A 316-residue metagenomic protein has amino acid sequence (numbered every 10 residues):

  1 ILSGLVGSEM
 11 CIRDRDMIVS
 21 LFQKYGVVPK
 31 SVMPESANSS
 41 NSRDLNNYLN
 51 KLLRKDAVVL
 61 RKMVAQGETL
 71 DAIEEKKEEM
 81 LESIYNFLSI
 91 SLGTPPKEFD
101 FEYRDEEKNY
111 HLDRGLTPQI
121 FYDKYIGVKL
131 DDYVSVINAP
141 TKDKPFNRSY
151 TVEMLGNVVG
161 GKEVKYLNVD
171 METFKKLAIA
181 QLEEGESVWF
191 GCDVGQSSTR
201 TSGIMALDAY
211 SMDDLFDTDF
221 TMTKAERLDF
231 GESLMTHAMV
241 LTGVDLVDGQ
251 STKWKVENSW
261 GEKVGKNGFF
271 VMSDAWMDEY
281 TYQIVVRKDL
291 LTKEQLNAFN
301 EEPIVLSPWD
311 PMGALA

Functional and structural regions predicted by a protein language model:
I1-G7: Single conserved hydrophobic/aromatic residue that forms the stacking wall/gate of nucleotide- or nucleobase-binding
M10-C11: Active-site loops and adjacent core secondary-structure elements that bind or stabilize anionic groups
I18-S20, P29-S31, V188-C192, V240 (+1 more regions): Structural recognition of the beta-strand scaffold that forms the well-ordered cores of secreted hydrolase catalytic
Q23, P29-K55: Surface-exposed loop and adjacent secondary-structure segments within mature catalytic domains
K55-M154: Aromatic-residue-lined binding/catalytic grooves and analogous aromatic/hydrophobic interfacial grooves in multimeric
V158-T236: Long, positively charged binding patches that form subdomain-scale interaction surfaces for polyanionic ligands
T242, V247, T252-A316: Conserved catalytic-core surface of thiol
